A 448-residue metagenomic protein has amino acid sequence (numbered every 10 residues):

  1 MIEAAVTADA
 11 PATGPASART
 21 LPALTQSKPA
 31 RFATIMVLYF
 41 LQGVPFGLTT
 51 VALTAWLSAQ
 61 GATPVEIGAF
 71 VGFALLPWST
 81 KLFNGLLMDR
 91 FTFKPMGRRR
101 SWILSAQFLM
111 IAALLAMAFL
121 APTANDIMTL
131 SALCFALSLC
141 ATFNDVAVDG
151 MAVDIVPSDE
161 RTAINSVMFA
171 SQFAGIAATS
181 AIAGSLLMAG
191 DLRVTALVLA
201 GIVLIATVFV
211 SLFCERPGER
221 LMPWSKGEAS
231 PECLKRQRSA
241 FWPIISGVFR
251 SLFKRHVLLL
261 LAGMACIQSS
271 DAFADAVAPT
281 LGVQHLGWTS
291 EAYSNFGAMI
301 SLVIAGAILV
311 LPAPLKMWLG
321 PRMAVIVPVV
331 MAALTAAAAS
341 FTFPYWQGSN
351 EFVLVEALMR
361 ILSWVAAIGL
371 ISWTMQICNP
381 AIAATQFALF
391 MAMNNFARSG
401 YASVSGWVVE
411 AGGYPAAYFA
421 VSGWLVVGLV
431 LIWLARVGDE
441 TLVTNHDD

Functional and structural regions predicted by a protein language model:
A12-P29, G218-L260: Juxtamembrane intracellular "pre-TM" segments in multi-pass secondary transporters
V51-E66, I267, A276-Y293: Short amphipathic helix-loop junctions that connect adjacent transmembrane helices in Major Facilitator Superfamily/SLC
L76-T80, Y293-M317, P328, A332-T335: Transmembrane alpha-helices of Major Facilitator/SLC transporters
W78-K81, T162-A181, M393-A402: Glycine-rich segments within core transmembrane alpha-helices of 12-TM secondary carriers
T80-G97, L187, A307-R322, V409-E410: Helix-to-loop junctions at the C-terminal end of transmembrane segments in multipass secondary transporters
I103-A124, V330-Q347: C-terminal ends and interior cores of transmembrane alpha-helices in multi-pass membrane transporters/permeases
S105-I111, V194-L212, A416-L434: Symmetry-related core transmembrane helices of the 12-TM Major Facilitator Superfamily/SLC fold
M323-L370: C-terminal transmembrane helical hairpin of 12-TM major facilitator-type secondary transporters
